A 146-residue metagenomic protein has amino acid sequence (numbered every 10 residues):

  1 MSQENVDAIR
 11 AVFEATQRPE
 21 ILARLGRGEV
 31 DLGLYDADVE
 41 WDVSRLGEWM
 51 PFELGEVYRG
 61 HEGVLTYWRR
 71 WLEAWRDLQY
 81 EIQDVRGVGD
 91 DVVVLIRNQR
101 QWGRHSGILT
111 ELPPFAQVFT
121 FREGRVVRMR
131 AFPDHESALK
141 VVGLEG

Functional and structural regions predicted by a protein language model:
M1-G146: C-terminal and inter-domain tail/linker signature
